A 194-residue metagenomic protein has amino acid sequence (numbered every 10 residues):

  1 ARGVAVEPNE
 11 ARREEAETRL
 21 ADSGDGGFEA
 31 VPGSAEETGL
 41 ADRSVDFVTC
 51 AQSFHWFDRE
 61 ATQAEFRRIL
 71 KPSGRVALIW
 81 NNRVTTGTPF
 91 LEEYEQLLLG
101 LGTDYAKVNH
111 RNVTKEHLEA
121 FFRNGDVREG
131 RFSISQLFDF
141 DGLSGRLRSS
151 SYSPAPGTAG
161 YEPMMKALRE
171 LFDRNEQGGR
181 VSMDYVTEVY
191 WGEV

Functional and structural regions predicted by a protein language model:
A1, T38, W56-F57, W80 (+3 more regions): Tryptophan-centric aromatic hotspots in well-structured domains and transmembrane helices
A1-T38: Class I SAM-dependent methyltransferase SAM/SAH-binding core
A5, A30, D46, L78 (+1 more regions): Conserved SAM-binding loop
E36-V48: A short acidic, Gly/Pro-enriched loop at the edge of an enzyme's catalytic core that lines a small-molecule cofactor
F47-A51, R59: A short beta-strand submotif of the Rossmann-like class I SAM-dependent methyltransferase core that lines
F57-F66: A short, conserved alpha-helix within the catalytic core of class I
R67-Q136: Conserved catalytic/acceptor-binding region of the Class I
K115-V194: Conserved Class I S-adenosyl-L-methionine
